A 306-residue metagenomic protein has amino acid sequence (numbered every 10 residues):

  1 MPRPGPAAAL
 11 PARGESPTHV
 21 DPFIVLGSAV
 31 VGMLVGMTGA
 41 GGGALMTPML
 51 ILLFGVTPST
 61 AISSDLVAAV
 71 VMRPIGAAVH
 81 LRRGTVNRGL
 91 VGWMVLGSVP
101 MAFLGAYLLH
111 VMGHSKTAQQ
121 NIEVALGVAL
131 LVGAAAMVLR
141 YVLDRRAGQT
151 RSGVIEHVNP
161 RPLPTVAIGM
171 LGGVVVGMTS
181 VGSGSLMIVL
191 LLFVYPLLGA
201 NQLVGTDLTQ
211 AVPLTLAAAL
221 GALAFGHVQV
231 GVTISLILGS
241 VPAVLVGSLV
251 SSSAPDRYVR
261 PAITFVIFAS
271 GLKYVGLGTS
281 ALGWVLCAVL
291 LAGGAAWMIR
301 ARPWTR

Functional and structural regions predicted by a protein language model:
P2-V31, L52, R82-V174, V230-R306: Juxtamembrane transmembrane-helix boundary motif
M33, M49, L53, A77-A78 (+5 more regions): Alpha-helical transmembrane segments of multipass membrane proteins
L34-A44, V176-G184: Short helix-coil transition sites and intra-membrane helix breaks within transmembrane domains of multi-pass
T38-V91: Juxtamembrane transmembrane-helix termini in multi-pass membrane transport proteins
G39, T57, G199, P255-D256: A helix-boundary/kink motif common to multi-pass secondary transporters, especially Major Facilitator Superfamily
M46-T60, L186-Q202: Interfacial segments of multi-pass membrane proteins
S63, V204-G205: Conserved glycine-rich helix-kink/hinge and helix-boundary motifs of the Major Facilitator Superfamily
M72-G84, V138, P213-Q229: Membrane-interface helix-cap regions at the ends of transmembrane helices in multi-pass membrane proteins
